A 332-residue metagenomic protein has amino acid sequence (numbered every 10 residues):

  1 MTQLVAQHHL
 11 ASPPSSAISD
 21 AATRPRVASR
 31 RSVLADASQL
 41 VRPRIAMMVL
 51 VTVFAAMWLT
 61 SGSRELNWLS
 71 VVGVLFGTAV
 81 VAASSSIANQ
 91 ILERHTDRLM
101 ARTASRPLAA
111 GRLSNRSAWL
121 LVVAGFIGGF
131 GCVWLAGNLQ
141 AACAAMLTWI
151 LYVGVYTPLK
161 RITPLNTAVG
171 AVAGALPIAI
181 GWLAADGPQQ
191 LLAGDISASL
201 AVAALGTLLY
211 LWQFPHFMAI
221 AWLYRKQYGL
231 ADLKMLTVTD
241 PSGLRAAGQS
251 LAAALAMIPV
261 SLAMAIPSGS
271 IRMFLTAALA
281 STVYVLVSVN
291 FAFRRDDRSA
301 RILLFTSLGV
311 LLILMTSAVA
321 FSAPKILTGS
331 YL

Functional and structural regions predicted by a protein language model:
M1-H95, A118: Topogenic membrane-insertion module of multi-pass membrane proteins
A17-S32, L92-L113, M218-R245: Cytosolic, membrane-interface loops and tails of multi-pass inner-membrane proteins
V51-F54, P107, V169-A185, R245 (+1 more regions): Small-residue-rich segments of transmembrane alpha-helices in multi-pass membrane proteins, especially helix faces
V51-L59, S63-R94, R102, F126 (+3 more regions): Membrane-embedded alpha-helical segments that form the functional core of polytopic membrane enzymes, especially those
R94, R102-A142, P241-I266: Multi-pass membrane catalytic core of lipid/isoprenoid biosynthesis enzymes
N115-G187: Intramembrane alpha-helical segments
V285-I313: Interfacial loop-to-transmembrane junctions
T316-L332: Juxtamembrane boundary at the C-terminal end of a transmembrane helix
